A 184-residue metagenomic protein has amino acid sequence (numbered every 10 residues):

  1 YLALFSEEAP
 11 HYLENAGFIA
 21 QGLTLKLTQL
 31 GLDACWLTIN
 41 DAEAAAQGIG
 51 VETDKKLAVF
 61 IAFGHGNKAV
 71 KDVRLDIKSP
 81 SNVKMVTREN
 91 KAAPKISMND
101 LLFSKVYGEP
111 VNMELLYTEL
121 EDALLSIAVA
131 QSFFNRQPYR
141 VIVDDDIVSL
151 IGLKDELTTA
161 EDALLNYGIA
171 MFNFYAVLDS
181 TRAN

Functional and structural regions predicted by a protein language model:
Y1-N184: Acidic, surface-exposed loops and disordered segments
